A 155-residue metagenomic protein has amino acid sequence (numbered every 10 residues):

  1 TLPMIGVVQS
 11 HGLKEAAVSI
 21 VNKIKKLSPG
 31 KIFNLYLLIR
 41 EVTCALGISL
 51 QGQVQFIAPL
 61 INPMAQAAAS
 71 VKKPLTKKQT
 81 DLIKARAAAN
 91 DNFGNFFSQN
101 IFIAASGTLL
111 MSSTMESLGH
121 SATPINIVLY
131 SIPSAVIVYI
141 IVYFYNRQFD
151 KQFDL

Functional and structural regions predicted by a protein language model:
T1-N62: Membrane-embedded alpha-helical segments and adjacent helix-loop junctions characteristic of multi-pass solute
G6, T43-A45, I57-I61, M111-S113 (+2 more regions): Short alpha-helical linear motifs
A16-A17, L50-G52, A69-K72, N95-Q99 (+2 more regions): Short, charged low-complexity intrinsically disordered segments located at boundaries of structured domains
K23, L27-S28, A85-A89, N95: Membrane-water interface at loop-to-transmembrane-helix junctions
L35-N92, S106-M115: Hydrophobic transmembrane alpha-helices that form the pore/transport pathway of multi-pass ion and small-solute
Q53, M115-L155: Juxtamembrane and boundary regions of transmembrane helices in multi-pass small-molecule transporters and channels
A89-S112, N126-I141: Membrane-embedded alpha-helical segments of transport systems, primarily multispan ion/solute transporters
